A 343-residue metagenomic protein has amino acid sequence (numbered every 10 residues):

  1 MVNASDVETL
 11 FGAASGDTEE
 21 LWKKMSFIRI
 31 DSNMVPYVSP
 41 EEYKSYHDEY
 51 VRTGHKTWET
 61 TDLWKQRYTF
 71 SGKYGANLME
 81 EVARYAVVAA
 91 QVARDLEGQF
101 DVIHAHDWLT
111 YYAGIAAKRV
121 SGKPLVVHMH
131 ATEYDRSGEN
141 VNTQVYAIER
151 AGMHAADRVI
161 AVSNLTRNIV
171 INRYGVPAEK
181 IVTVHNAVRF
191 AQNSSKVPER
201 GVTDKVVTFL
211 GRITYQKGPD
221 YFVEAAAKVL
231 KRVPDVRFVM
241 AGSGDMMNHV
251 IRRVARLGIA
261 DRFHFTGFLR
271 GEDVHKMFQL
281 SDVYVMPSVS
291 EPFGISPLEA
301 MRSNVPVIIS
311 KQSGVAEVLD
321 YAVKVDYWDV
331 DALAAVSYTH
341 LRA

Functional and structural regions predicted by a protein language model:
M1-A93: A conserved catalytic-core segment of Leloir-type glycosyltransferases
I160, R200-A226, V239: Conserved donor-binding/catalytic core segment of Leloir-type glycosyltransferases
L165, A187: Carbohydrate-associated surface elements
F268-L269, K276-S281: Short alpha-helical donor nucleotide-sugar binding micro-motif in glycosyltransferases
V289: Aromatic "clamp/platform" in nucleotide-sugar-dependent glycosyltransferases that forms part of the donor/acceptor
P306-I309: Short hydrophobic beta-strand element within catalytic cores of glycosyltransferases and related nucleotide-activated
A316-Y338: Change "using UDP/GDP/dTDP sugars" to "using nucleotide sugars
T339-A343: Conserved small/polar residues in nucleotide/adenosyl-binding loops
